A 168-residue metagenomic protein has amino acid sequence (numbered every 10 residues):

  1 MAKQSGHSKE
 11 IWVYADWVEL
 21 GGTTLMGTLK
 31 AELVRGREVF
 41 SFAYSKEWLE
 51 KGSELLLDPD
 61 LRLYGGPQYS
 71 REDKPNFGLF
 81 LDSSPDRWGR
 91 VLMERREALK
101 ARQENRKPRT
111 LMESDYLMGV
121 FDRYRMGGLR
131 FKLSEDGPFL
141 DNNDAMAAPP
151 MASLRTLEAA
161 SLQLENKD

Functional and structural regions predicted by a protein language model:
M1-D168: Phosphate/dinucleotide-binding and metal-coordinating scaffold of catalytic cores in nucleotide-dependent enzymes
